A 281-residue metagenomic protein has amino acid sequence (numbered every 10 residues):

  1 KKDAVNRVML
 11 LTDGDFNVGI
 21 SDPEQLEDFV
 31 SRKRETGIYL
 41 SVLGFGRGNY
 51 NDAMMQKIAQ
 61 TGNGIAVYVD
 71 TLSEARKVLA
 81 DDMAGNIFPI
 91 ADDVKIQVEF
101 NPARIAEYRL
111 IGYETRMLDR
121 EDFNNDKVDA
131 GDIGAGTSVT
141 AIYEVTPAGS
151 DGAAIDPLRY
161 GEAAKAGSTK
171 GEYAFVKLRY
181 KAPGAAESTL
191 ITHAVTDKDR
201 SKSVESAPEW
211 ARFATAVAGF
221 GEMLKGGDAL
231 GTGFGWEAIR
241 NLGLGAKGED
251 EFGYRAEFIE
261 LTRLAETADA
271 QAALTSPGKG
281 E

Functional and structural regions predicted by a protein language model:
K1, M9, T61-I65, V98 (+2 more regions): A broadly tuned preference for mixed-charge, low-complexity surface segments
K1-V94, A153-A166, E249, I259-A272 (+1 more regions): Exposed acidic/Ser/Thr-rich ligand/metal-binding surfaces
V5, V30, R34, M54 (+8 more regions): Amphipathic, alpha-helical segments enriched in basic
L10-T12, V42-G44, V98-F100, Y143-P147 (+1 more regions): Flexible glycine-/small-residue-rich
D13-N17, R47, S73, N101-A103 (+3 more regions): Short, glycine-/Ser/Thr-/acidic-enriched flexible segments
Y39, T61-S138, E144: Polar, glycine-rich mid-to-C-terminal structural blocks that act as macromolecule-binding/assembly scaffolds
I105, Y113-V139, V145-E281: Long, acidic serine/threonine- and proline-rich intrinsically disordered regions
